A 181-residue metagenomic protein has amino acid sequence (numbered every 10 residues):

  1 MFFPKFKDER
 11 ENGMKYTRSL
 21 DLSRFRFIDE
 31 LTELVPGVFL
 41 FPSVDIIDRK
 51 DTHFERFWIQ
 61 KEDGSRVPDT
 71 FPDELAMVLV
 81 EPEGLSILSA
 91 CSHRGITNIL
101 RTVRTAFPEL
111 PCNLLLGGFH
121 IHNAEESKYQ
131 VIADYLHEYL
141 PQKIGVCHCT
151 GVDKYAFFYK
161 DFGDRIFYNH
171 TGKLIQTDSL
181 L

Functional and structural regions predicted by a protein language model:
M1-L75, F162, F167-L181: Metallo-beta-lactamase
V67-A76, V80-I87, C91-T171: Cap/insert and terminal regions of metallo-dependent hydrolase folds
